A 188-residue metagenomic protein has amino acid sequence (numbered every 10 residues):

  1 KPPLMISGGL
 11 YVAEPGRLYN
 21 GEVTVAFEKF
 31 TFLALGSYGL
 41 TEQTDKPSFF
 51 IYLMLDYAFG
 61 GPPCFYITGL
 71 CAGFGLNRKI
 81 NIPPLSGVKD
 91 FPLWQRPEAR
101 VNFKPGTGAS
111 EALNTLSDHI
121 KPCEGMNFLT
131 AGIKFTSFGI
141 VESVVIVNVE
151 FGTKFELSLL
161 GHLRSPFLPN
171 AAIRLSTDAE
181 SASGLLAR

Functional and structural regions predicted by a protein language model:
K1-R188: Extended assembly/interaction regions that build large supramolecular complexes
